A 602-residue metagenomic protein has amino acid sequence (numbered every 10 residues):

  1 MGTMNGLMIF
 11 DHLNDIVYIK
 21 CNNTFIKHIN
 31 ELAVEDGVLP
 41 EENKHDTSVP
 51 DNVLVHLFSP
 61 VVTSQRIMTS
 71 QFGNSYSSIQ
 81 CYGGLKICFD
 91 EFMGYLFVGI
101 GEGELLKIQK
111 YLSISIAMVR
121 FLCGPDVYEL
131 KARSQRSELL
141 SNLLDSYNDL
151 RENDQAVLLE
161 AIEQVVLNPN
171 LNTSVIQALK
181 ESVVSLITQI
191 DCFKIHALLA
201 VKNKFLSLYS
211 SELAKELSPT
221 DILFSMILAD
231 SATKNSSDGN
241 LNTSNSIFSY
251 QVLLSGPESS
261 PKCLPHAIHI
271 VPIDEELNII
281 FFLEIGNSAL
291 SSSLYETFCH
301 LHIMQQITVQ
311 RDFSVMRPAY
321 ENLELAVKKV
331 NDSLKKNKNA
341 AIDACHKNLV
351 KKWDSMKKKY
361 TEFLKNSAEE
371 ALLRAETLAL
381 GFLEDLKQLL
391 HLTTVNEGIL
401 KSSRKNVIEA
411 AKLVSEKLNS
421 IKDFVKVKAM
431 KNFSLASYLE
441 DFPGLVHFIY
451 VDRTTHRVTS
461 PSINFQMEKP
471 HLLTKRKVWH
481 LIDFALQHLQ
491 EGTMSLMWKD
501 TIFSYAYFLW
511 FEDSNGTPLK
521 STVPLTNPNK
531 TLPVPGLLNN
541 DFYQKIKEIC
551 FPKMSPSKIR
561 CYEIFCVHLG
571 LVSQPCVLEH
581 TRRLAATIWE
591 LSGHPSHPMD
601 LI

Functional and structural regions predicted by a protein language model:
M1-I602: Intrinsically disordered, Ser/Thr-rich regulatory regions of eukaryotic membrane-trafficking proteins
